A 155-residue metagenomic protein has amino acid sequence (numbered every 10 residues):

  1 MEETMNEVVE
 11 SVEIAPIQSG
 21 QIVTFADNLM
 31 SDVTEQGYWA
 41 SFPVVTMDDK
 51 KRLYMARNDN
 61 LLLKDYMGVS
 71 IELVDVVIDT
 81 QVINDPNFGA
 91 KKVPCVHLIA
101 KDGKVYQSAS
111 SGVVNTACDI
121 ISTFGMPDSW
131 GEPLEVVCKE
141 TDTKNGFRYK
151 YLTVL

Functional and structural regions predicted by a protein language model:
E2-D102, T143-N145, Y151-L155: OB-fold ssDNA-binding interfaces and closely related basic DNA-contact patches used across DNA replication/repair
Y106-C118: GIY-YIG-like beta-to-alpha core
T116-V137: Short nucleic-acid-contacting surface segments enriched for D/E, G, S/T with interspersed K/R
C138-D142: Short, low-complexity Ser/Thr-rich regulatory SLiMs
